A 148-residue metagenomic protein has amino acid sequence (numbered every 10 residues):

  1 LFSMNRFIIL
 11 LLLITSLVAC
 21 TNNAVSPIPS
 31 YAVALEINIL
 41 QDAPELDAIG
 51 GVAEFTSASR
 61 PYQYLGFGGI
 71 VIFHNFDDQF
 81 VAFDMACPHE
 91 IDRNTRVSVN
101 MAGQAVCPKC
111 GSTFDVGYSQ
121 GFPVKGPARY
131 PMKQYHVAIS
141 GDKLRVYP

Functional and structural regions predicted by a protein language model:
L1-S3: Short, Lys/Arg-enriched N-terminal segments with co-localized hydrophobic residues within the first ~10-30 amino acids
N5-L11: Sec-dependent signal peptide recognition, specifically the positively charged N-region followed immediately by
S16-A19: C-terminal motif of bacterial Sec signal peptides marking the signal peptidase cleavage site
T21-N100, Y118, K133-P148: N-terminal pre-ligand scaffold of iron-sulfur
P61, K125-A128: Short Gly/Pro-enriched turn/cap motifs at secondary-structure boundaries
E90, C110-S112: Short Cys/His-rich metal-coordination motifs, predominantly Zn2+-binding knuckles/fingers
G103-P108, P123, L144-P148: Generic recognition of long tandem-repeat/solenoid scaffolds
F114-V124: Short metal-binding segments enriched for Cys and/or His
